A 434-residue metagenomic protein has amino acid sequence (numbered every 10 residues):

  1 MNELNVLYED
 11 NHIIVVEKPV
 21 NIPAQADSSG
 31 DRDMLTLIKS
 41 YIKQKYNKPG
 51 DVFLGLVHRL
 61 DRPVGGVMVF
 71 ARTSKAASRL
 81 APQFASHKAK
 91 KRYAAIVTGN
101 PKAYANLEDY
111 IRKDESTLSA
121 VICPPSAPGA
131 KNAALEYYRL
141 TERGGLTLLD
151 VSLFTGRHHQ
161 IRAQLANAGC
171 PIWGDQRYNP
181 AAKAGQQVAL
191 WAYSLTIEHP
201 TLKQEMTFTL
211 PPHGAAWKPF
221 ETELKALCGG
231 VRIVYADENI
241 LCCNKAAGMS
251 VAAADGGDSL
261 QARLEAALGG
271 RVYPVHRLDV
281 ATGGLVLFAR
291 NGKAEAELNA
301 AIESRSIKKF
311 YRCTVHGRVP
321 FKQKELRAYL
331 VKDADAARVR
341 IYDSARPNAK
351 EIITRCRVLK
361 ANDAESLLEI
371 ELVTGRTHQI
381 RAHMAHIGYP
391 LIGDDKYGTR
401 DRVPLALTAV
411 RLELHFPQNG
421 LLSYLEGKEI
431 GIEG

Functional and structural regions predicted by a protein language model:
M1-R32, H158-I240, A246-A252, D258 (+4 more regions): Pseudouridine synthases involved in rRNA/tRNA modification
H12, G65, A89-Y93, A103-D109 (+15 more regions): A generic structural signal for short beta-strands and their flanking turns/coil linkers
I22-I42, N47, R79-P82, I96-T147 (+6 more regions): Glycine- and acidic-residue-rich catalytic/RNA-contacting loop of pseudouridine synthases
D51-F84, G269-S304: Glycine/acidic-rich beta-strand-loop module
H58-R62, T141-R143, Q187, R277-V280 (+2 more regions): A short beta-turn/loop motif at secondary-structure boundaries
F70-R72, I96-T98, S152, F288-R290 (+2 more regions): Short hydrophobic/aromatic beta-strand micro-patches that form the beta-sheet surface supporting nucleotide- or nucleic
S86-A89, S304-I307, V403: Arginine/glycine-rich "motif VI" loop of SF2 helicases in the C-terminal RecA-like domain
